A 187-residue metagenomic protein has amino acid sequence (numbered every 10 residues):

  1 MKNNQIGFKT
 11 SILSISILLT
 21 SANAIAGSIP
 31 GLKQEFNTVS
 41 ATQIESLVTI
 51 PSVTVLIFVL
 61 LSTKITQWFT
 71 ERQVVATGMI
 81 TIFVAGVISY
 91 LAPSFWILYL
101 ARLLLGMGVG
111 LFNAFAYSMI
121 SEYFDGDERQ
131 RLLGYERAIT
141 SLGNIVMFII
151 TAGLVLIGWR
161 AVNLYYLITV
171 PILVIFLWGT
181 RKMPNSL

Functional and structural regions predicted by a protein language model:
T10-A41, S62: Extracytoplasmic
S14, V75-T81, A85, A101 (+2 more regions): Residue-level signature of the transmembrane alpha-helical cores of Major Facilitator Superfamily-type secondary
L19, N23, G106-A114, I145: Small-residue-rich segments within alpha-helical transmembrane domains of MFS-like 12-TM solute carriers
N23, P51-L60, N144-I145: Residue-level signature of mid-helix packing/kink "hotspots" within the transmembrane helices of 12-pass Major
V39-V48, L133: Juxtamembrane helix-start elements in MFS-like secondary transporters
I57-W96: Conserved MFS/SLC helix-loop-helix module at the cytosolic interface between two early adjacent transmembrane helices
F95, A101-I139: Cytoplasmic helix-loop-helix junction between adjacent transmembrane helices in 12-TM secondary transporters
Y135-T180: Helix-loop-helix hairpin linking two adjacent transmembrane segments in secondary transporters
